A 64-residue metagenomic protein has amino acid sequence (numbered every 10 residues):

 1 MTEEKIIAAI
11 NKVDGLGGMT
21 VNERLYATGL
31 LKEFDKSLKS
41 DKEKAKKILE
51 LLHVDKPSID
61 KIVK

Functional and structural regions predicted by a protein language model:
M1-K64: C-terminal-biased regions
